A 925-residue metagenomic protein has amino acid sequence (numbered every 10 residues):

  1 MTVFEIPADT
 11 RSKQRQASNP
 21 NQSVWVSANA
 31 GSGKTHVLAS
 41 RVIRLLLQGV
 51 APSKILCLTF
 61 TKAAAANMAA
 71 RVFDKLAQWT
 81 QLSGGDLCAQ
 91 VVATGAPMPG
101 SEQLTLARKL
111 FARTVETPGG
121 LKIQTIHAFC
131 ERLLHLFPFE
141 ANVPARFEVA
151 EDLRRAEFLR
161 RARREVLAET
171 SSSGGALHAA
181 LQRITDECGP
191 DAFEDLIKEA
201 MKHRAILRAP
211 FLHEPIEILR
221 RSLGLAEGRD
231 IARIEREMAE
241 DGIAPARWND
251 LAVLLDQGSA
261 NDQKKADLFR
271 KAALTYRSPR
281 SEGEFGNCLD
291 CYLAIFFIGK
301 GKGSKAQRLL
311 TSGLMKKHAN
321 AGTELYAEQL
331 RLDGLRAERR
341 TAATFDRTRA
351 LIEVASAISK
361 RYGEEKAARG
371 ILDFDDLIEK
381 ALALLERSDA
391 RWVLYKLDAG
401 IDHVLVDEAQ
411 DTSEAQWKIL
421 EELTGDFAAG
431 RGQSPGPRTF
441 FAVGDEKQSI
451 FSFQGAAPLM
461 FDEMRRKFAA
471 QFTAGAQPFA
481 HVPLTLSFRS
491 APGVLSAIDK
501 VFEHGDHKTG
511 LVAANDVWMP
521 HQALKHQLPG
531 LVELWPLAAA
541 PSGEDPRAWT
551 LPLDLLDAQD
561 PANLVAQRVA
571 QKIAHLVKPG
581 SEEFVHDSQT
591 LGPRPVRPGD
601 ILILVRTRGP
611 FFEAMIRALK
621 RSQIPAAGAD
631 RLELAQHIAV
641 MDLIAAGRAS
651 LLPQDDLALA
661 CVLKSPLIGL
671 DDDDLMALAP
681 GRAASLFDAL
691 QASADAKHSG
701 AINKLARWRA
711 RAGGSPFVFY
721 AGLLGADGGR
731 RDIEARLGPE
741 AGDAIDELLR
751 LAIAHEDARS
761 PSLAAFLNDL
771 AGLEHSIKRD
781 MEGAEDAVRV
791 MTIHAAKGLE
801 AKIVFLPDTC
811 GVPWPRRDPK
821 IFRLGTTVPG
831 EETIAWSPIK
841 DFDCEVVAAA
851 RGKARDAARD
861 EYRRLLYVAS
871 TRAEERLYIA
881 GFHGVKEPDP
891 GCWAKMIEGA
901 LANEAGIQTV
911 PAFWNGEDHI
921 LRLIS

Functional and structural regions predicted by a protein language model:
M1-A70, D74, A145, E151-L153 (+19 more regions): Conserved motor-region signature of P-loop NTPase helicases/translocases
T2-V3, N29, K54, P190-L372 (+9 more regions): Conserved ATP-driven helicase/translocase motor core recognized via long, highly charged RecA-like/P-loop NTPase domain
N19-N21, T59, A63, L76-N287 (+4 more regions): Conserved ATP-dependent motor core of P-loop NTPases, especially the RecA-like helicase ATPase domain
L38, P99-L104, R132-P138, Q329-D333 (+6 more regions): Active-site-adjacent bridging/hinge elements
L121-L133, I184-L207, L351-I358, L372-A381 (+7 more regions): Core structural elements
Q124-C130, L159, L351-D402, Q416-I419 (+1 more regions): Conserved helicase/translocase P-loop NTPase motor core
E408: Walker B catalytic acidic pair
P815-D856: Conserved catalytic motifs of ABC-family nucleotide-binding domains
